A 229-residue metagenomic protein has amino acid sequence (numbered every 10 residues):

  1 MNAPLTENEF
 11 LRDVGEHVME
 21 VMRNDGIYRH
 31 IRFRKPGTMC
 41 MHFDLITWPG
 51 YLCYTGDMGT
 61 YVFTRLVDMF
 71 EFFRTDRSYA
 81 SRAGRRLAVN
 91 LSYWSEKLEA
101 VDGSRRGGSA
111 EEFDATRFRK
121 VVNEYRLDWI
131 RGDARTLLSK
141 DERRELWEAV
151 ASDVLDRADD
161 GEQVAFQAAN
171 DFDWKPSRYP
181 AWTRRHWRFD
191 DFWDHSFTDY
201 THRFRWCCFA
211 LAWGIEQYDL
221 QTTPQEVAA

Functional and structural regions predicted by a protein language model:
M1-F63: Short N-terminal edge-element motif at the start of the domain
E7-R12, A115-W129, R203-F204, C208-L211: Charged, low-complexity, helix-prone segments enriched in Lys/Glu/Asp/Gln
V14-R23, F73-R77, W129, V154: Hydrophobic, Leu/Ile/Phe/Ala-enriched alpha-helical segments that form helix-helix packing faces
H42-A100: Aromatic- and glycine-enriched beta-alpha-beta binding-site module
S78-L155: An exposed acidic His-Trp-rich patch
R131-A229: A eukaryote-biased signal for long
